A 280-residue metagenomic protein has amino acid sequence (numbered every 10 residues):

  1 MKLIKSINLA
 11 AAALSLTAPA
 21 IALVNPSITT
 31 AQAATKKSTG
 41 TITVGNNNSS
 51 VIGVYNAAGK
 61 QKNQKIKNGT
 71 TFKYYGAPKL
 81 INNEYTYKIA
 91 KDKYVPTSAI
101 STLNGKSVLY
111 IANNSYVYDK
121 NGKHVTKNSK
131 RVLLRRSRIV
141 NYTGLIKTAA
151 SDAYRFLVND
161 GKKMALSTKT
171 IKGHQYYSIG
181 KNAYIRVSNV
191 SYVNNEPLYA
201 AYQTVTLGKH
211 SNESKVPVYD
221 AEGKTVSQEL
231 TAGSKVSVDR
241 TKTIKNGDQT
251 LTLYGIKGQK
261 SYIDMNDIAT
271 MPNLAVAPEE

Functional and structural regions predicted by a protein language model:
M1-K37, E280: Gram-positive Sec-dependent secretion signals
A34-Y176, A183-G255, S261-Y262, D267-A275: Beta-loop motif signature
